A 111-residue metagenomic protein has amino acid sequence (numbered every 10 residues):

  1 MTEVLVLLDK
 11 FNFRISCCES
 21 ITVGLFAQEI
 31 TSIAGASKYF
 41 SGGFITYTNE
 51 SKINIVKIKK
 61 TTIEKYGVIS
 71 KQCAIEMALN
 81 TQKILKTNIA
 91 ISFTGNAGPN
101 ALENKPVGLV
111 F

Functional and structural regions predicted by a protein language model:
M1-F111: Short alpha-helical segments enriched in small residues
